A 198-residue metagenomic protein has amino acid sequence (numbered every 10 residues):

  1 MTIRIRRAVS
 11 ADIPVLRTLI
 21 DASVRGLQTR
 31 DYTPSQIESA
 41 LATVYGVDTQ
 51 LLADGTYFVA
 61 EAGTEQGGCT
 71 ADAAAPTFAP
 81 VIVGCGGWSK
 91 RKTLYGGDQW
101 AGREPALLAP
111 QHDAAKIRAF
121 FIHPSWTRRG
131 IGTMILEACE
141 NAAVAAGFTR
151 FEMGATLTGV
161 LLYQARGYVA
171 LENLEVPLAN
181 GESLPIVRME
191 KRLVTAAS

Functional and structural regions predicted by a protein language model:
R4-T18: A short beta-loop-alpha structural element at the N-terminal edge of CoA-dependent acyl/N-acetyltransferase catalytic
D21-V47: Conserved GNAT-fold acetyl-CoA-binding loop/helix
L41, T93, E152-G154, V169-R188: Conserved catalytic-core motifs of GNAT/GCN5-like acyltransferases
V44-V59, G63, G67-A71, R91-Y95 (+1 more regions): A short helix-loop-beta-strand connector motif used in the catalytic cores of GNAT acetyltransferases and, in some
G68-T127, A142, E175-P185: Conserved acyl-donor/pantetheine-binding loop and adjacent beta-alpha core of acyl/acetyltransferases and related
W126, G130-A138: Conserved acetyl-CoA pyrophosphate-binding loop and the N-cap/start of the following alpha-helix in GNAT-like
L136, A143-T156: Conserved GNAT acetyl-CoA-binding A-motif
Y163-Q164, Y168: Conserved active-site tyrosine of GNAT-family acetyltransferases
